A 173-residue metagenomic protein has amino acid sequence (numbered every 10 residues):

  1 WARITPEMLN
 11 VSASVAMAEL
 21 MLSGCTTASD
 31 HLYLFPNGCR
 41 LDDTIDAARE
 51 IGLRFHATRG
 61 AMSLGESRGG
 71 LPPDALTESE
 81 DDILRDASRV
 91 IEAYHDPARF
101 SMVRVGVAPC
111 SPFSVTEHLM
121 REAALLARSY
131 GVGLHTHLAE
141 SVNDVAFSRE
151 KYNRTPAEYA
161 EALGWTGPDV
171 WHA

Functional and structural regions predicted by a protein language model:
W1-L41, P109-L119: Divalent metal-binding segments
C39-A173: Metal-coordinating catalytic core of metallo-dependent amide/deamination hydrolases
